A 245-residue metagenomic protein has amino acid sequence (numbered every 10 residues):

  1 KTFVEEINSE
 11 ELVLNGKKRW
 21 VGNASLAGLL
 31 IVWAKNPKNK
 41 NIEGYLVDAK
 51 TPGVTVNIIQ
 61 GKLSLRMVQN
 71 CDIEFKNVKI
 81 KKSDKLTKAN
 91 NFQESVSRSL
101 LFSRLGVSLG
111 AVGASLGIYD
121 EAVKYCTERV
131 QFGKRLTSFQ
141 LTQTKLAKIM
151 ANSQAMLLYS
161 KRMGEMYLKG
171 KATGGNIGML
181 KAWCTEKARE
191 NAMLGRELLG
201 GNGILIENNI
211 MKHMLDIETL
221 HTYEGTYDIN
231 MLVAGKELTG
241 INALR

Functional and structural regions predicted by a protein language model:
K1-F3: Hydrophobic/aromatic beta-strand elements that line small-molecule binding cavities or substrate pockets in beta-rich
E5, K50-K81: Flexible, small-/acidic-enriched active-site or ligand-binding loops
E5, V32-K35, L46-D48, E74-K76 (+1 more regions): Short beta-strand-to-turn element immediately C-terminal to the catalytic PLP-Schiff-base lysine in fold type I
E5-E6, G22-L26, N36-N39, L63-M67 (+2 more regions): Solvent-exposed alpha-helices and their adjacent loops that cap or buttress functional pockets in soluble metabolic
I7-L12, R98-R245: Alpha-helical interface subdomain recognition
E11, N15-V56: A short core secondary-structure module
K76-S95: Long, acidic (Asp/Glu-rich), low-complexity accessory segments flanking structured domains
